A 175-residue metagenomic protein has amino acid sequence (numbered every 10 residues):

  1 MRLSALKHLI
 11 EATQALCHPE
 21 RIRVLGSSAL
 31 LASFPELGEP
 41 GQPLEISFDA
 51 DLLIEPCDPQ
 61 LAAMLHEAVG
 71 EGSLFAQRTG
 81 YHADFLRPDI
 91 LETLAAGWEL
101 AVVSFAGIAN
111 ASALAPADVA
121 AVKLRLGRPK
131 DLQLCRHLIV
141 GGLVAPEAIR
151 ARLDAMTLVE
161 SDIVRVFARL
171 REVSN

Functional and structural regions predicted by a protein language model:
M1-N175: Compositionally biased terminal segments of proteins
